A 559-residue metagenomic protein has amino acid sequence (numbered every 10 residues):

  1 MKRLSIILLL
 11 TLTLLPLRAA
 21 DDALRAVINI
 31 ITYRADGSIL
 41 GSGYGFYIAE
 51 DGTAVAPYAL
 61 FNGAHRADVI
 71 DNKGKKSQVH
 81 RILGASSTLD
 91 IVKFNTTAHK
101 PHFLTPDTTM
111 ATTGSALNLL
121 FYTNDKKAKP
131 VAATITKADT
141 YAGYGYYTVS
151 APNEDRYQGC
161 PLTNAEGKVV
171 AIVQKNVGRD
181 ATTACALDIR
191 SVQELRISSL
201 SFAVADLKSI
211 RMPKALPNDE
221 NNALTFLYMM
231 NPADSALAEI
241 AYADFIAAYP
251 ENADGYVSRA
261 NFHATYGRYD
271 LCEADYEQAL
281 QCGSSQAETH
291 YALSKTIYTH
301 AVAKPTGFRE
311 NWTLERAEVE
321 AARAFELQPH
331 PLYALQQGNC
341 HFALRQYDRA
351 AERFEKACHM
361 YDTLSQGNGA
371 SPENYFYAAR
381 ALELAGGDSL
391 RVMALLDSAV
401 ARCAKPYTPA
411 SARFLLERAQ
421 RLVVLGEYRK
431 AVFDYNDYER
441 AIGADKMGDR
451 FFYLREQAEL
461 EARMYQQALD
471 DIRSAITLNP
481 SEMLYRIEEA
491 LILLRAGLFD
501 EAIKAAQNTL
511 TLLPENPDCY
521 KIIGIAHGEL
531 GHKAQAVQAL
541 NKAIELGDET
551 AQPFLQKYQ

Functional and structural regions predicted by a protein language model:
Y33-P57, K76-Q78, G159-C160: A conserved glycine-rich beta-strand in the N-terminal activation segment of trypsin-fold
A49-K129, G143-Y146, A151: Conserved active-site neighborhood of the chymotrypsin/trypsin-like protease fold
N153-V173: Catalytic nucleophile loop of clan PA
I172-A238: C-terminal cap/linker of serine protease catalytic domains
A253-D254, S285-Y291, P329-Y333, S365 (+6 more regions): Helix-start (N-cap) detector for alpha-helical repeat units in TPR-like alpha-solenoids, especially tetratricopeptide
S258, A292, Q336, Y377 (+6 more regions): Canonical tetratricopeptide repeat
T265, T299-H300, A343, L384-A385 (+6 more regions): Register position in tetratricopeptide repeats
